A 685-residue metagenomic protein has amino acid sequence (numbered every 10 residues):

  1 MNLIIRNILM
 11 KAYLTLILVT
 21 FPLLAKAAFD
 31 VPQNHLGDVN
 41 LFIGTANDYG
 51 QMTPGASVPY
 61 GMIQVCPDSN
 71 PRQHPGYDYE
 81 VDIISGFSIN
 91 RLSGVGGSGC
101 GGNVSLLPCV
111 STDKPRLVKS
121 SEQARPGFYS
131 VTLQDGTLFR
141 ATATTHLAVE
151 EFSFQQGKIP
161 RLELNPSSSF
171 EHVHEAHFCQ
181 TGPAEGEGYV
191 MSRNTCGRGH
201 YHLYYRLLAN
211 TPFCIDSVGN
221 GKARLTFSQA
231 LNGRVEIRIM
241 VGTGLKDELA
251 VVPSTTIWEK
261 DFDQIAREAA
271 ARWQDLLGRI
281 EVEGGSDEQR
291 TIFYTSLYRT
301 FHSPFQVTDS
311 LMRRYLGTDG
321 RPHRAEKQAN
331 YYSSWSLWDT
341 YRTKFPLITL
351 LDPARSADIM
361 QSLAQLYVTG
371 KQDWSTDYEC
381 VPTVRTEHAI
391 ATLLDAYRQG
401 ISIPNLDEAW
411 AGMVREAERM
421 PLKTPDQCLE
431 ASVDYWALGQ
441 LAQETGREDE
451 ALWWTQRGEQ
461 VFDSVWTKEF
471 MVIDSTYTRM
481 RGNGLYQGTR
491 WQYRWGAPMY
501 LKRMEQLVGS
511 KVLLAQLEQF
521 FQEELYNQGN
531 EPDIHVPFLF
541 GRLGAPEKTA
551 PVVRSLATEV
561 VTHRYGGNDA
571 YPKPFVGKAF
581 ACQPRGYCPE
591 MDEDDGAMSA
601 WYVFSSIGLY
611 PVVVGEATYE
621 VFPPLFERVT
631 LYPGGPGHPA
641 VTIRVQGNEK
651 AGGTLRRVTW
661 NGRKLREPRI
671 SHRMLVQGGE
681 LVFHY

Functional and structural regions predicted by a protein language model:
M1-D30: Bacterial Sec-dependent N-terminal signal peptides
V19-F21, G94, N103, M471: Processing junctions and N-termini across compartments
A28-F345, T349-A391, R398-P421, D426-C428 (+9 more regions): Accessory carbohydrate-recognition regions in carbohydrate-active enzymes
E430-D434: Hydrophobic, small-residue-rich alpha-helical packing segments that form membrane-like cores
W436, Q440-Q443: Conserved, charged catalytic cores of large soluble enzymes
V465-G482: Long, well-ordered, tryptophan-enriched scaffold segments
P623-Q677: C-terminal structured "cap/appendage" subdomains that terminate the fold
